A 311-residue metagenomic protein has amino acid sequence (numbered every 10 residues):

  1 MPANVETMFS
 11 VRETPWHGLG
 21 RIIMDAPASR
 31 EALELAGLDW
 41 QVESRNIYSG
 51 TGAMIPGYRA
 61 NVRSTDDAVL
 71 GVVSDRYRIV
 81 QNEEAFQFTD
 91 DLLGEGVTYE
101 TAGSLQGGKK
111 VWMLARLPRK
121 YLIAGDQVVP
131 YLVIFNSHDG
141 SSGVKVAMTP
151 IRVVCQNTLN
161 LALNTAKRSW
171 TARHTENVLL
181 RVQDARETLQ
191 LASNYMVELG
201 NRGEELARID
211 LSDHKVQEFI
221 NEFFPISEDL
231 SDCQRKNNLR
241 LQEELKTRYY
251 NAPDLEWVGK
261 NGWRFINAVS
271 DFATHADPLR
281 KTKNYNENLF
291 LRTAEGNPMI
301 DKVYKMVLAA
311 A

Functional and structural regions predicted by a protein language model:
M1-I47, R119-A311: Intrinsically disordered, low-complexity regions enriched in serine/threonine
M1-L105, D210: N-terminal low-complexity, intrinsically disordered segments
N61, M113-A115, I134: Generic structural hydrophobic/aromatic packing signal, biased to beta-strands
A85, K109-V111, V128: Residues at beta-strand starts and edge strands
G94-I123, R292: Ser/Thr-rich, low-complexity intrinsically disordered terminal regions
